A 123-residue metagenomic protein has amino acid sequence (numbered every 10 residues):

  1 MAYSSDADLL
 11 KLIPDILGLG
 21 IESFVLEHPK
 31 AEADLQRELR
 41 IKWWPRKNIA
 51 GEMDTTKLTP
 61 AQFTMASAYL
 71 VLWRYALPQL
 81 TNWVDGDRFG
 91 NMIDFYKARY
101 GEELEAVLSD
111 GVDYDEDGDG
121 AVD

Functional and structural regions predicted by a protein language model:
M1, L35, M65-S67, T81 (+2 more regions): Alpha-helical protein-protein interaction elements
M1-F63, D110-D123: Conserved short "hinge" loops at termini or chain/domain junctions
D6-A7, P14, Q36, Y69 (+3 more regions): Generic N-terminal initiation segments characterized by hydrophobic and/or small/turn-forming residues
I21-E22, W73-D123: Short loop/turn elements at secondary-structure junctions
R40-I41, L70, L80: Intrinsically disordered regions, especially transient/low-confidence alpha-helical propensity segments and coil-helix
A61-R74: Elongated alpha-helical scaffolds
